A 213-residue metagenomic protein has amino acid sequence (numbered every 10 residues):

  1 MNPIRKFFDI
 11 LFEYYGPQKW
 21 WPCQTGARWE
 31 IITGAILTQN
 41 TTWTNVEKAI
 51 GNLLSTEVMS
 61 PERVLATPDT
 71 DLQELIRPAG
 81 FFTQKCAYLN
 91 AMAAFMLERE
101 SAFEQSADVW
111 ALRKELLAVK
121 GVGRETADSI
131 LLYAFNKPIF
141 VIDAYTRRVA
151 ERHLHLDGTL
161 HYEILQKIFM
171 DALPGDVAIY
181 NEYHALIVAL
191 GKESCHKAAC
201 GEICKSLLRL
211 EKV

Functional and structural regions predicted by a protein language model:
P3-V213: Catalytic cores of DNA base-excision repair glycosylases
